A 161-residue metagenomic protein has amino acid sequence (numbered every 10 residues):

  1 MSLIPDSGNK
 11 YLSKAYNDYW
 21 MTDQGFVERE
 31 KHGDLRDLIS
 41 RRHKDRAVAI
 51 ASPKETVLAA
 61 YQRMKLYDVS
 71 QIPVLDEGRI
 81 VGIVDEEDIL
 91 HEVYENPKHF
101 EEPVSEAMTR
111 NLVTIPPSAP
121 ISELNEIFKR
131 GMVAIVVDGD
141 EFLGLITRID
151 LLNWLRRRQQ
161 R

Functional and structural regions predicted by a protein language model:
S2-R42: Phosphate-binding loop/pocket of nucleotide- and phosphate-handling active sites
G33-V48, E101-L112: Bateman (tandem CBS) regulatory domains
A49-D68, L75-D76, V93, V113-M132 (+2 more regions): The conserved cystathionine-beta-synthase
E86-V93: Structured interaction and signal-relay segments at domain junctions
